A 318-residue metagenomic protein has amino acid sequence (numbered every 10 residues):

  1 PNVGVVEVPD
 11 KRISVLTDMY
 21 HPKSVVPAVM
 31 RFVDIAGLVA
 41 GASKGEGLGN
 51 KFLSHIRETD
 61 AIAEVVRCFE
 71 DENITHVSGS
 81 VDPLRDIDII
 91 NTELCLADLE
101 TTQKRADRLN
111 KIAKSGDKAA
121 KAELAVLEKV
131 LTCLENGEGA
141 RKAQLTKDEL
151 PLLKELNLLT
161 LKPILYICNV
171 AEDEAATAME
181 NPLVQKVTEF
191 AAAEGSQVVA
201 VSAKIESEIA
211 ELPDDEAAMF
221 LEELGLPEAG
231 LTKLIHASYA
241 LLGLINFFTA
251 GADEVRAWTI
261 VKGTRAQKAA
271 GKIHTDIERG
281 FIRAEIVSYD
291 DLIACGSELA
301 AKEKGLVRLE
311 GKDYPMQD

Functional and structural regions predicted by a protein language model:
P1-T75, L84, N91, T102-I112: Conserved G1/Walker A P-loop phosphate-binding module
R12-I13, G37-V39, R67-N73, S80-D82 (+5 more regions): Conserved nucleotide-binding/hydrolysis micro-motifs of P-loop NTPases
I56-E58, E93, D98, F190-A193: Substrate-engagement module of ASCE P-loop NTPases
S78-L94, V130: Buried, small/hydrophobic-residue-enriched core segments of structured protein domains
C95-L99, K104-R105, S202: Glycine-rich phosphate-binding loop plus the immediately following alpha-helix
R108-D318: C-terminal-of-GTPase-core extension/linker across diverse P-loop GTPases
